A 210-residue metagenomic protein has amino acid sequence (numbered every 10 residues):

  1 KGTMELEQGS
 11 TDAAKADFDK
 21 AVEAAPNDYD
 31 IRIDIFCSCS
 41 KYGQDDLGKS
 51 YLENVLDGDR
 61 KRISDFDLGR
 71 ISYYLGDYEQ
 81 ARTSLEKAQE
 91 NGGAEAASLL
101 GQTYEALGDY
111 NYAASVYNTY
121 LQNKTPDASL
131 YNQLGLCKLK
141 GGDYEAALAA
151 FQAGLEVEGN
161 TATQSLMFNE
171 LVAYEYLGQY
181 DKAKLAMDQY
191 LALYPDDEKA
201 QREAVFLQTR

Functional and structural regions predicted by a protein language model:
E7, S38-Y42, Y74-L75, A106-L107 (+3 more regions): Register position in tetratricopeptide repeats
P26, D59-R60, N91-G93, T125 (+2 more regions): Short coil turns that delineate tetratricopeptide repeat
I31, S64-D65, A96-S98, L130 (+2 more regions): TPR alpha-solenoid repeat register
D34, D67, L99-Q102, Q133 (+2 more regions): Canonical tetratricopeptide repeat
